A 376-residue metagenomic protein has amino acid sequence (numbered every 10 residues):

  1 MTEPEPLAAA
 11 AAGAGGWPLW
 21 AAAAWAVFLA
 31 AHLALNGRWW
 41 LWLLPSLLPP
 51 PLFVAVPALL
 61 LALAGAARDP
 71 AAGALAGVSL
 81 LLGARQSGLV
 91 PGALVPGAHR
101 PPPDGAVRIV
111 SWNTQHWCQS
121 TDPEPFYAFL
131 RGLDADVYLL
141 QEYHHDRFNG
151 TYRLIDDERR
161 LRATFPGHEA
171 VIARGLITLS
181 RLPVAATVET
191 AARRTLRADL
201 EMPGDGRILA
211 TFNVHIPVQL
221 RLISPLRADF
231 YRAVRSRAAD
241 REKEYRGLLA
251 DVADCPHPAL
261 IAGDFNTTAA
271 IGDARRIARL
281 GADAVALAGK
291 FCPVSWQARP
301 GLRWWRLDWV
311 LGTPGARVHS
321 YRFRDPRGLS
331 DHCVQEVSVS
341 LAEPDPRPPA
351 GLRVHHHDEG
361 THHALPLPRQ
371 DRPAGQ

Functional and structural regions predicted by a protein language model:
T2-W42, L47-V137, H168-E169, T178-Q376: Active-site regions of metal-assisted phosphoester/phosphodiester hydrolases, unifying DNase/endonuclease modules
H144-L161, I271-R279: Metal-dependent catalytic neighborhoods of phosphoester/phosphodiester hydrolases
I172: Short loop/edge segments at beta-strand edges and connector loops that shape dinucleotide/nucleotide cofactor-binding
